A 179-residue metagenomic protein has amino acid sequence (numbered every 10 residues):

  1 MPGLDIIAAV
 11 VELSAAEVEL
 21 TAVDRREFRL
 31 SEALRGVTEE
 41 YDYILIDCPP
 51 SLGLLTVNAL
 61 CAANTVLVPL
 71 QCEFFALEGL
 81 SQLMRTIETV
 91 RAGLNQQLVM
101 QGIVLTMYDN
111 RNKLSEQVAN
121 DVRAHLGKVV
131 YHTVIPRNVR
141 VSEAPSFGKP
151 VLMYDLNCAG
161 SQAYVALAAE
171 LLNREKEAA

Functional and structural regions predicted by a protein language model:
M1-E39, L94, L98, V139 (+2 more regions): P-loop/Walker-type NTP enzyme "switch/lid" segment
G3, A9-E12, A33, C48-S51 (+4 more regions): Residue-level recognition of specific faces of alpha-helices
L4, E27, L77-L80, H132 (+1 more regions): Short, structured helix-loop boundary elements
A9, T133, R137, L156: Active-site donor-binding loop signature of nucleotide-sugar glycosyltransferases
R29-E32, Q82, Q117, D121 (+2 more regions): Alpha-helical elements of Rossmann-like donor-binding domains used by nucleotide-donor carbohydrate transfer enzymes
T38-V139: Conserved catalytic-core segment of NTP-binding enzymes
P145-Q162, A166: C-terminal boundary of histidine-terminating zinc-finger modules
L172-A179: Generic C-terminal helix-cap and adjacent flexible tail
